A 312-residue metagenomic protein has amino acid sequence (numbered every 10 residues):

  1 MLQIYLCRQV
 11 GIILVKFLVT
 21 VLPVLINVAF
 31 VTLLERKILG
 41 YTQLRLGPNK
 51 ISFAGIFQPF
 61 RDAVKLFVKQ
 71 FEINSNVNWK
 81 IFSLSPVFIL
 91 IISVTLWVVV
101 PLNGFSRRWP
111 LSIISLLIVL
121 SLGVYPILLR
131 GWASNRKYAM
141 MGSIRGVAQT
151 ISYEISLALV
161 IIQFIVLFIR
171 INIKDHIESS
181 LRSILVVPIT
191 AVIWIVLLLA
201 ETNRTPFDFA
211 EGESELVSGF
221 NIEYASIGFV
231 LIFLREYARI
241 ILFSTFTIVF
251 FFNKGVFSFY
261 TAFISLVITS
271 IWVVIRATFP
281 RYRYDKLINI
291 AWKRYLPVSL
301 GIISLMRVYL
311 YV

Functional and structural regions predicted by a protein language model:
M1-V312: Core, highly hydrophobic multi-pass alpha-helical transmembrane subunits of bioenergetic inner membranes
